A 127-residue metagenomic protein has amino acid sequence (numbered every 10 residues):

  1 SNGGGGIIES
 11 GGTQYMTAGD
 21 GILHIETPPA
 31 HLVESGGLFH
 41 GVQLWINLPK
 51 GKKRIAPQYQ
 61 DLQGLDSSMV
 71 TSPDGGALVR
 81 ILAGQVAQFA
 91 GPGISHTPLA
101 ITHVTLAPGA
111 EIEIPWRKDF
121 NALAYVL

Functional and structural regions predicted by a protein language model:
S1-G3, E9-T13, G19-L23, P108-A110 (+1 more regions): Glycine- and acidic-residue-biased ligand/ion/polar-headgroup-sensing regions
N2-G12, P28-H31, Q58-D61: "Short basic amphipathic alpha-helical interaction patches in structured regions
N2-G3, A18-G51: Ligand-binding loop in jelly-roll beta-barrel domains
G4, H24-I25, K50, D61-G64 (+3 more regions): Generic structural "secondary-structure junction" signal
G6, G12-Q14, H24, H40-V42 (+4 more regions): Generic beta-strand structural signal
A18, A83-A90, A100-R117: Conserved short histidine dyad/triad with adjacent acidic residue
T27-P28, G64-S67, G75, E111 (+1 more regions): Short capping/connector residues at structural and topological boundaries
E34-S35, L48-P98: A short, N-terminal "cap"/entry segment at the start of jelly-roll beta-barrel domains of the cupin/DSBH fold
